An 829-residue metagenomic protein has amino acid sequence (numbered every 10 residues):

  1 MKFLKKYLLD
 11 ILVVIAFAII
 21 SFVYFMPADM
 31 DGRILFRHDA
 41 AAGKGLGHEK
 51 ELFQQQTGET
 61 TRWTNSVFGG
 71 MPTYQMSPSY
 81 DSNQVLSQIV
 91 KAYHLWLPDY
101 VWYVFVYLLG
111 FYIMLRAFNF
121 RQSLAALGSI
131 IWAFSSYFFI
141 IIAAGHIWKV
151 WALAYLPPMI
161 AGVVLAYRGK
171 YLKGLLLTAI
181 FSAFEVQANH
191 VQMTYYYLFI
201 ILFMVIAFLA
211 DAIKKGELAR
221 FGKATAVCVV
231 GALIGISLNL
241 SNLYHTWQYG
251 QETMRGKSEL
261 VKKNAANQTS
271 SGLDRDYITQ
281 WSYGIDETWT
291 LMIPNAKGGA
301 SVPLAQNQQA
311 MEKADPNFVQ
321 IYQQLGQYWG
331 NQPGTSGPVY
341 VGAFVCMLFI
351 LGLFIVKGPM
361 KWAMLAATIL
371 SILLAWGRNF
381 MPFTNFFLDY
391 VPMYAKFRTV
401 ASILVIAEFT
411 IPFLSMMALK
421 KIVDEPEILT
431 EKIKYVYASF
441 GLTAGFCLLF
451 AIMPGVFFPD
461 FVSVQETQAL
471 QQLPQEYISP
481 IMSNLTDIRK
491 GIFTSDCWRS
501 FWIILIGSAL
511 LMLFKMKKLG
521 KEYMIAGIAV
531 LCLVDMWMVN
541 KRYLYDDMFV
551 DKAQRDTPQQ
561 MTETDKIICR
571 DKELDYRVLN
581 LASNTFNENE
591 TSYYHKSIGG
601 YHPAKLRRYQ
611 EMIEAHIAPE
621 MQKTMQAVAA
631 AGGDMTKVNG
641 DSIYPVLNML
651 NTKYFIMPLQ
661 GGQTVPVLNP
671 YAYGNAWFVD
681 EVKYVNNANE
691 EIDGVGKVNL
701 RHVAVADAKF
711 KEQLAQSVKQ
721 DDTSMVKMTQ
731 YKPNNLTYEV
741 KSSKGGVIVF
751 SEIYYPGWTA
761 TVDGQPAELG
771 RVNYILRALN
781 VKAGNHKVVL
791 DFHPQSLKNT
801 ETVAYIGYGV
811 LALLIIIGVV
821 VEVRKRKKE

Functional and structural regions predicted by a protein language model:
D10-L46, G231-H245, L370-L374, F446-A451 (+1 more regions): Transmembrane signal-anchor helices characteristic of membrane glycosylation enzymes that use polyprenol
A18-M114, I130-L153, N267-T269, L273-V341 (+3 more regions): Membrane-interface coil-to-helix junctions
Q54, E59, N65-P72, M76-S79 (+8 more regions): Extracytoplasmic/lumenal acceptor-recognition loop(s) of multi-pass membrane glycoenzymes
S82, L97-F111, G337-G352, A407-M416 (+1 more regions): Hydrophobic alpha-helical transmembrane segments
L115-F134, L172-L175: Transmembrane-helix signature of polytopic, membrane-embedded enzymes that assemble or transfer cell-envelope glycans
G145-L156, A166-A183, V191-M193, Y197-A232 (+2 more regions): Contiguous transmembrane helix-bundle modules in multi-pass membrane proteins
K223-Y283: Polar, glycine-rich mid-to-C-terminal structural blocks that act as macromolecule-binding/assembly scaffolds
M347, K653, G662, R701-E829: Active-site-proximal, structured, solvent-exposed surfaces of multi-pass membrane proteins that position macromolecular
